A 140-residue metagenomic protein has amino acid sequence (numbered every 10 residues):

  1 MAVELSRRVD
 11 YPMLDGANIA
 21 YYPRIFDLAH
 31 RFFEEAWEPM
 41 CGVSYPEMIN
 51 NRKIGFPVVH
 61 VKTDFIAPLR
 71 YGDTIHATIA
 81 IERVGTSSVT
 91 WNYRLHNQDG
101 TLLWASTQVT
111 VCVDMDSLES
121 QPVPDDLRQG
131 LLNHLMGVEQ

Functional and structural regions predicted by a protein language model:
M1-H76, E82-Q140: Terminal targeting signals and extreme-terminal segments of soluble enzymes
